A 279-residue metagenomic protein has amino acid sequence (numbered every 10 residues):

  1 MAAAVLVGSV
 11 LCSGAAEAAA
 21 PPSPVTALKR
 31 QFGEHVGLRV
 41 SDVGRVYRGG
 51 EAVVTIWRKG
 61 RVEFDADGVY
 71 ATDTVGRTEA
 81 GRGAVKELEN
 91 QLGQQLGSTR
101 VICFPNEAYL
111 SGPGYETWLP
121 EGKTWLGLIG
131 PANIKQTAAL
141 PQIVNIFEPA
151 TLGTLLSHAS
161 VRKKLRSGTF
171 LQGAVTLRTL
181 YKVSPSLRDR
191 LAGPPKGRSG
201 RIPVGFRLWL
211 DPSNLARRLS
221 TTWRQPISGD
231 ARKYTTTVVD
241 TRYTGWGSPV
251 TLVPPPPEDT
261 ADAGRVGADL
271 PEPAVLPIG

Functional and structural regions predicted by a protein language model:
M1-A19: Secretory targeting and sorting signals
G14-G279: Subset-of-secretome marker
